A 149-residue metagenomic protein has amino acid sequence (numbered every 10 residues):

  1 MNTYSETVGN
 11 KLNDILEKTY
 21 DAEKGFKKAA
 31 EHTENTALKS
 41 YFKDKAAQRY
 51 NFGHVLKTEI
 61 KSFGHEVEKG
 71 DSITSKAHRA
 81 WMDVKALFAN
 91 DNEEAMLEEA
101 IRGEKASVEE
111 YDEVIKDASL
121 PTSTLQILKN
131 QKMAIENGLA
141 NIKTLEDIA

Functional and structural regions predicted by a protein language model:
N2-T33, A95-S119: Alpha-helical bundle segments that constitute or directly flank the non-heme di-iron/ferroxidase center
T7-V8, D14, D21, D44-A47 (+2 more regions): Long, non-catalytic architectural segments outside compact domain cores
V8, L38, E66-G70, E93-L97 (+1 more regions): Residue-level recognition of alpha-helical structural elements
F26-T33, I60-F63, F88, I115-A118 (+1 more regions): Secondary-structure edge/capping motif, primarily at the C-terminal ends of alpha-helices and the immediately following
K39-A47, D71, E98-I101, L125-M133: Short, charged, amphipathic alpha-helical segments
S40-T74, L145: Conserved alpha-helical segments that form or flank metal/cofactor-binding pockets of metalloenzymes
T58-V108: Carboxylate-rich helix-loop segments that flank metal/cofactor sites and access channels in metalloenzymes
A100-A149: Preference for long, well-ordered alpha-helical segments
